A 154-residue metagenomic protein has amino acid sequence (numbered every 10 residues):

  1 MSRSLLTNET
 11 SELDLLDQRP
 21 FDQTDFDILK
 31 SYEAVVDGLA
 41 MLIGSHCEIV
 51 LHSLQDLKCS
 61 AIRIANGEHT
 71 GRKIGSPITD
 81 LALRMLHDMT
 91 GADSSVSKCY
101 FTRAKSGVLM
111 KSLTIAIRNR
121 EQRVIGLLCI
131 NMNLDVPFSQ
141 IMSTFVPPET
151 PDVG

Functional and structural regions predicted by a protein language model:
M1-D25, E48-L51, K58-C59, R63-I64: Long, low-complexity interaction regions most often at the N-terminus
E9-E12, E33, E48, E68 (+2 more regions): Glutamate identity and glutamate-enriched acidic tracts
S11-E33, A40-L42, G126-L127, N131-G154: Juxtadomain coupling helices with adjacent low-complexity linkers
L13-P20, K30, R63, G67 (+3 more regions): Generic alpha-helix detector with strongest preference for long hydrophobic helices that associate with membranes
V36-K98, R103-K105: Structured interaction and signal-relay segments at domain junctions
L81, M85-P147: Sensory/regulatory domains in signal-transduction proteins
